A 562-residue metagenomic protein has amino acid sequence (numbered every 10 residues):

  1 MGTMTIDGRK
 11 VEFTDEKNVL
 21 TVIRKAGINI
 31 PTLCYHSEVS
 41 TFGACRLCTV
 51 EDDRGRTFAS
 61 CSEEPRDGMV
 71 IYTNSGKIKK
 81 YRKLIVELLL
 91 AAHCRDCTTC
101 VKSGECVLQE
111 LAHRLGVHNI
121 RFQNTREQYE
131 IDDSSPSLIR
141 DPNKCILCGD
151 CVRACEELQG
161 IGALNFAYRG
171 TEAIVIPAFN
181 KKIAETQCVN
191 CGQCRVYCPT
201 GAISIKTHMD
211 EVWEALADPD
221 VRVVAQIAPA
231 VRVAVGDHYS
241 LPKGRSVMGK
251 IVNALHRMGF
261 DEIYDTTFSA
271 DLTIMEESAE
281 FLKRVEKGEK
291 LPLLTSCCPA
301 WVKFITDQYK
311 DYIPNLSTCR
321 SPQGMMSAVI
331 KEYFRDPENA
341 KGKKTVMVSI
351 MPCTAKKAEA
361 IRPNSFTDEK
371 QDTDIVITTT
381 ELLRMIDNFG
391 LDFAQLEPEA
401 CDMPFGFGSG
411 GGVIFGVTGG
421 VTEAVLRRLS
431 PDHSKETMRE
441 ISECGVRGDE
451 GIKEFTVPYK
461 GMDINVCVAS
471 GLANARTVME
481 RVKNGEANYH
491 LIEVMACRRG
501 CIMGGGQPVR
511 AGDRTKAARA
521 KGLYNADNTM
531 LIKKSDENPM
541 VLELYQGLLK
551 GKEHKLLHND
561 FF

Functional and structural regions predicted by a protein language model:
M1-M4: Short structural boundary motif marking the start of a folded domain
I6-R9, D52-R54: Short strand-turn-strand beta-turns centered on an Asx-Gly dipeptide
R9-D15: A short N-terminal beta-strand-loop micro-motif at the entrance of redox/enzyme domains
E12, S134, K144, Q187 (+2 more regions): Charged, low-complexity surface patches
D15-G68, N74, I78, K206-F562: Iron-sulfur-associated redox domains of electron-transfer enzymes in respiratory and anaerobic energy metabolism
R46-N190, I203-D218, R222: Fe-S ferredoxin-like electron-transfer domains and their immediately adjacent linker/connector regions across
R195: Conserved glycine-bearing catalytic or ligand-binding loops at nucleotide- and phosphate-handling centers of large
